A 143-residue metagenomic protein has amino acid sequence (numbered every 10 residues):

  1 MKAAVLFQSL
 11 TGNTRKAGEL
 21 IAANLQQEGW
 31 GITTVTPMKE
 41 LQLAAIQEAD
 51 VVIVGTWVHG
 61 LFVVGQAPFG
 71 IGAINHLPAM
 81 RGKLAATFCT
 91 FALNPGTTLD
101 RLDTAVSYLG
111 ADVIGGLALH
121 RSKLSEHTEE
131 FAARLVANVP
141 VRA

Functional and structural regions predicted by a protein language model:
M1-A4: Extreme N-terminal starter segment of soluble prokaryotic enzymes
L6-Q8, F88: Short hydrophobic segments within beta-strands
N13-K16, N24-V35, A45-A143: FMN-binding flavodoxin-like domain, especially the glycine-rich phosphate-binding loop
P37-L41: Conserved SAM/SAH-binding loop
